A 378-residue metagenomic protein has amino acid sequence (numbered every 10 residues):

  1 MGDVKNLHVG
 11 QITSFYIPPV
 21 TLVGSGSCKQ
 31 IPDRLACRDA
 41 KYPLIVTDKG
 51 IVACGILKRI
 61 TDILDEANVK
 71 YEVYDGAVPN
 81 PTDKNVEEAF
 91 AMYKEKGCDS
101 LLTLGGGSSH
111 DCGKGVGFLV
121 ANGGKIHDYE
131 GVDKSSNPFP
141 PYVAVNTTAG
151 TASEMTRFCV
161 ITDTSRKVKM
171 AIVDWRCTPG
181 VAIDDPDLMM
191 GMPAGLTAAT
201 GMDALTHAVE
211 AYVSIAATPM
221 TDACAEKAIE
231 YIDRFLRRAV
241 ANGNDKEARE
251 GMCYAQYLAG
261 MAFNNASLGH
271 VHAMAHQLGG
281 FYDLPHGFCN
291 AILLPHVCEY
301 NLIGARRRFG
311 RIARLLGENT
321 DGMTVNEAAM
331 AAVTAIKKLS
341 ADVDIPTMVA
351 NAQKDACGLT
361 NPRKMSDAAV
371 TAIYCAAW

Functional and structural regions predicted by a protein language model:
M1-Y74: An N-terminal, well-structured beta->alpha segment
P19, K29, A121-A217, R308-L315: A glycine/threonine-rich phosphate-anchoring loop and its flanking beta-alpha core in nucleotide/phosphate-binding
C28-I31, A53-I56, D83-K84, S108-K114 (+3 more regions): Short glycine/serine/threonine-rich phosphate/pyrophosphate-binding segments that cradle anionic phosphate groups
V52-K125, R238-R249: N-terminal small/polar loop signature for handling phosphorylated ligands or for N-terminal nucleophile
A194-L258, A262: C-terminal and late-domain segments of enzyme folds
F281-V349: Gly/Pro-rich interdomain helix-loop hinge
P346-W378: Short, amphipathic C-terminal "tail helix"
